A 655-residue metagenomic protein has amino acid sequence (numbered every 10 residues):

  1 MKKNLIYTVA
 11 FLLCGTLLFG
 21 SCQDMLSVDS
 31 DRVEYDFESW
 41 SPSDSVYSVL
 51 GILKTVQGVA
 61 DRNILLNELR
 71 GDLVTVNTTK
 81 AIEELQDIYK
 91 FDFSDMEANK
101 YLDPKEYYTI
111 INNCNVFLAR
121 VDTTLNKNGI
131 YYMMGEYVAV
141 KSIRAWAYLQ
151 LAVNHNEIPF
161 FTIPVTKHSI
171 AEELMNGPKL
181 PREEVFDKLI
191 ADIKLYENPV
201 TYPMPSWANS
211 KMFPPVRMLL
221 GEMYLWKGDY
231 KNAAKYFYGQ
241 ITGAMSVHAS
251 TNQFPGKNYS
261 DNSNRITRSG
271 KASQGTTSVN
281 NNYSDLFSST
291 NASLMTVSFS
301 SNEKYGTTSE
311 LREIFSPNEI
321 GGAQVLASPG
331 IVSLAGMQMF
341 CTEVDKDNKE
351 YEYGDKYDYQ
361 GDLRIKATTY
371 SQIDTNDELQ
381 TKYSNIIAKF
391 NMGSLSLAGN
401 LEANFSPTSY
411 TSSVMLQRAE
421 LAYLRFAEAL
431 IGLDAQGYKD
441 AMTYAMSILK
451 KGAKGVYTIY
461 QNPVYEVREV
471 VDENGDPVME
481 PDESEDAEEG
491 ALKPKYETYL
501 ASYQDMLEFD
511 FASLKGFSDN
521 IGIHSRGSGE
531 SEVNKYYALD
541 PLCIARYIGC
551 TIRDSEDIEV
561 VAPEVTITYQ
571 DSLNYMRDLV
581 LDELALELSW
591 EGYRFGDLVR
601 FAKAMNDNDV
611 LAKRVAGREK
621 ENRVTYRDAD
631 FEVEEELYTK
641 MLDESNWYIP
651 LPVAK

Functional and structural regions predicted by a protein language model:
C22-L69, A234, R623-K655: Membrane-proximal, proline-rich intrinsically disordered regions
V46-Y47, A81-H155, K179-E184, I193-P205 (+4 more regions): Conserved, well-structured interaction surfaces
Q86, S246-G455, R468, D472 (+4 more regions): Elongated scaffold/linker segments in the mid-to-C-terminal portions of large proteins
A152-F160, W226-D229, G432-A435: Short coil/turn linking the two alpha-helices of tandem helical-hairpin repeats
K179-V185, H248-S284, Y353, Y457-D571 (+1 more regions): Surface-exposed intrinsically disordered loops and tails
